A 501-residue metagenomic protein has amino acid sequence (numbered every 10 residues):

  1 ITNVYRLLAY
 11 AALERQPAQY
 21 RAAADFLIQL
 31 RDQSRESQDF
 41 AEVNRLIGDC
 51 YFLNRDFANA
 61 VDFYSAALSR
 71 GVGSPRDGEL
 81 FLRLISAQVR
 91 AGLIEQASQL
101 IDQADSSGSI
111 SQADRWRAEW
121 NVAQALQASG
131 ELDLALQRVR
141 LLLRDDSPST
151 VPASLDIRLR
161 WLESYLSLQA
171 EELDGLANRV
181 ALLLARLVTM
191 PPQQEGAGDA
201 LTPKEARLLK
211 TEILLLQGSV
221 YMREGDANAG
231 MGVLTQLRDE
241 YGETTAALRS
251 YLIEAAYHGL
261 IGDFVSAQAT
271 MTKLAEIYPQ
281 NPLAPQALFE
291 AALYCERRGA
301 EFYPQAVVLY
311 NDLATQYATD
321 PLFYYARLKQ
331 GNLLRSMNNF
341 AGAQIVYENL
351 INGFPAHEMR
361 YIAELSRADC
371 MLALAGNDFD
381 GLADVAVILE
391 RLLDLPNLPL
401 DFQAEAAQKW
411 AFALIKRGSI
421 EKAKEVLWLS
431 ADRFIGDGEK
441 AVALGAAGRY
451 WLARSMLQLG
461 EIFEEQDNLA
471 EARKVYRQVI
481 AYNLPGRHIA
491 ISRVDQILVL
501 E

Functional and structural regions predicted by a protein language model:
I1-E501: Acidic, polar-rich low-complexity tracts and alpha-helical solenoid repeat scaffolds
